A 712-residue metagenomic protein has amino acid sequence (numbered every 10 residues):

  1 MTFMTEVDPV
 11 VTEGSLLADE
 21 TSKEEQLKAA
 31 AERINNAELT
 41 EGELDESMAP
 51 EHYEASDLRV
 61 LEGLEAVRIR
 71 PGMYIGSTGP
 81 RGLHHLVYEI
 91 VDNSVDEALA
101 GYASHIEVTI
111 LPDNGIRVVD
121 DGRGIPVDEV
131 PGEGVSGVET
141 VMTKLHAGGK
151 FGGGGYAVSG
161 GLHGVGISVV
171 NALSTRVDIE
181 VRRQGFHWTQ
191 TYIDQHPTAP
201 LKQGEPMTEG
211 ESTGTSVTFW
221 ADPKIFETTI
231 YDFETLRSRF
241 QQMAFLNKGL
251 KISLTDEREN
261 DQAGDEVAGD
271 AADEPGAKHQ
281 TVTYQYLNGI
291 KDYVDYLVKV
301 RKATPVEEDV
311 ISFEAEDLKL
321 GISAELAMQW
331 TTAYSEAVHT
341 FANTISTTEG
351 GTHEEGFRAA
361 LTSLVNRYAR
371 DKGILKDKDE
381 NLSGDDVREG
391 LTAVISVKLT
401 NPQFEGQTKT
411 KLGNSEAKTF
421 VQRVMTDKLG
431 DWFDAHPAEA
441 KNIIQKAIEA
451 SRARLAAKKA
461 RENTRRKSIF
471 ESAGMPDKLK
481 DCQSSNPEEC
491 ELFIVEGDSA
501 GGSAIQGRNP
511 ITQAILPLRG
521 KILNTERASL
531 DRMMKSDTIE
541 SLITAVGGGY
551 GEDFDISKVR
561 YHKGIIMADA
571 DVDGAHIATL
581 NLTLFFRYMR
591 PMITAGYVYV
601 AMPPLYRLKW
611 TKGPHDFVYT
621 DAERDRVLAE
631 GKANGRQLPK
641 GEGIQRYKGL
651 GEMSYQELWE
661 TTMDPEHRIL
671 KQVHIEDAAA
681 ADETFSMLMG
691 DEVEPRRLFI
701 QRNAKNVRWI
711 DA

Functional and structural regions predicted by a protein language model:
T2-E51, L64, Y88, D96-A98 (+12 more regions): GHKL-family ATPase ATP-binding module
F3-E6, R452-E471, N486-E491, G502 (+3 more regions): C-terminal interaction appendages of subunits in large macromolecular complexes
H52-R70: Mature N-terminal segment immediately following signal peptide/propeptide cleavage in secreted/periplasmic
R68, I125-G148: Short conserved segment of the HATPase_c
I69-V87: Conserved short strand/loop->alpha-helix "switch" segment adjacent to the catalytic nucleotide/phosphoryl-transfer site
S77, D128-E133, H353, G384 (+1 more regions): Conserved, non-catalytic sequence blocks in retroelement Pol enzymes and Pol-derived host proteins
D96-E97, G124-I125, V572-D573: Residues immediately C-terminal
